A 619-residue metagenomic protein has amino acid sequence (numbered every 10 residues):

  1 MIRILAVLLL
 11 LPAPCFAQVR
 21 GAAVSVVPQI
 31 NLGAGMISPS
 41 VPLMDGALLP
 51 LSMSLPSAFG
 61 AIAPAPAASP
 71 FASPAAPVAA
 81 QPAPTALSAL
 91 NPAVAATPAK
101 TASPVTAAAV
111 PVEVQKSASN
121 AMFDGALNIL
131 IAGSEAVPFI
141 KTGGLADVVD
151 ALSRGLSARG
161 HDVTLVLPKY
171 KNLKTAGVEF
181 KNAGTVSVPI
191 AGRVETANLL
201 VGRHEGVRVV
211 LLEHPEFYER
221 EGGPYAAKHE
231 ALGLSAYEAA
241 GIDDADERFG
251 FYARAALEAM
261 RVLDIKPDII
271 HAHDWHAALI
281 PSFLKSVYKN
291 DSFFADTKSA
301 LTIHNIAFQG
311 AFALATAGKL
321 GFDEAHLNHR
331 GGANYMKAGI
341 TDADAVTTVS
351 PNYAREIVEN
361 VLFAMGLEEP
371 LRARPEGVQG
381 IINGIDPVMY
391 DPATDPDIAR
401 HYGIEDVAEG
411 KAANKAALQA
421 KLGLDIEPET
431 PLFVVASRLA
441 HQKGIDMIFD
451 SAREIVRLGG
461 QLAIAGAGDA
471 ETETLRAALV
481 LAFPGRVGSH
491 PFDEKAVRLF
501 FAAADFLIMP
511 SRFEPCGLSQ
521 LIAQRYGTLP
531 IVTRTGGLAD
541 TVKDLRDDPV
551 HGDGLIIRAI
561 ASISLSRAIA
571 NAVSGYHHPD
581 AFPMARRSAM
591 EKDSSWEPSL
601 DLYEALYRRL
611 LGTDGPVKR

Functional and structural regions predicted by a protein language model:
M1-V7: Sec-dependent signal peptide recognition, specifically the positively charged N-region followed immediately by
L9-P14: Hydrophobic core
C15-A121: Long, low-complexity repeat tracts used as extracellular stalks/passenger repeats and O-glycosylation platforms
S117-R619: Catalytic cores of nucleotide-sugar-dependent glycosyltransferases that transfer UDP/GDP/TDP-activated
